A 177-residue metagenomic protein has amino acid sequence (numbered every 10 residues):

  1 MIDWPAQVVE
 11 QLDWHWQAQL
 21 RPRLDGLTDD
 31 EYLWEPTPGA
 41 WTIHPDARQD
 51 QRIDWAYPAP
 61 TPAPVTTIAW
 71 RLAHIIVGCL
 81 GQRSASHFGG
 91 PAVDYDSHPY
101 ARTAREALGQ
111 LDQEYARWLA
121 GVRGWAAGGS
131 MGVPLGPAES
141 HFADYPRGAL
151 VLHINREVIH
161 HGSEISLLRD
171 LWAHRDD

Functional and structural regions predicted by a protein language model:
I2-S97, G136-D177: Short, contiguous alpha-helical
H98-G132, A149-I159: Acidic/histidine-rich alpha-helical segments that form the ligand environment of transition-metal centers
